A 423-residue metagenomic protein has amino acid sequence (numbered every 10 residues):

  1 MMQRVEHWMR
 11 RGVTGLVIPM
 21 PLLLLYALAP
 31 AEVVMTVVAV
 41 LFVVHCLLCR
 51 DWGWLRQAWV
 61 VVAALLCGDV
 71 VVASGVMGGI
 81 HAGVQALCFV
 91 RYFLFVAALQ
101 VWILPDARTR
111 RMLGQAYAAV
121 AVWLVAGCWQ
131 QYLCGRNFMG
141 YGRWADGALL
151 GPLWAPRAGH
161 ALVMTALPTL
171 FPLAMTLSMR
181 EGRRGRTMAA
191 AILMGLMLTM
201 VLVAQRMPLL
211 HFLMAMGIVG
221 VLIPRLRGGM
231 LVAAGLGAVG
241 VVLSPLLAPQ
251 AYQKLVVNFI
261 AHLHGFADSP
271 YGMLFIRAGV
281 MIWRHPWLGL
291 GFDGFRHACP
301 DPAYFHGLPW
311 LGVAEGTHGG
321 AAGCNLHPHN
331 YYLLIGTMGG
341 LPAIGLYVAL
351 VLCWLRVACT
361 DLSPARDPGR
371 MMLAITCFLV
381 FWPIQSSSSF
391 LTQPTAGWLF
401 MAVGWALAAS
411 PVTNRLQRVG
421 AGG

Functional and structural regions predicted by a protein language model:
M1-V84, V101-R111, Q115, L177-T187 (+1 more regions): Transmembrane signal-anchor hairpin modules in multi-pass inner-membrane enzymes, especially those that act on
M20-P21, R111-G142, L153-P224, G237 (+2 more regions): Alpha-helical transmembrane segments of multi-pass inner-membrane proteins
V33-V37, A97, A166-L167, R206-I218 (+2 more regions): Transmembrane-embedded, aromatic-rich helix segments that form part of the hydrophobic channel/pocket engaging
V37-V43, L213-G217, M372-G423: Transmembrane alpha-helices of multi-pass inner-membrane enzymes
V43-R50, F212-A233, A358: Perimembrane helix-loop-helix junctions
L202-V203, G220-D268, I276-R284, F292: A membrane-periplasm/extracellular boundary helix in multi-pass inner-membrane enzymes that assemble envelope glycans
G265-M273, G291-G339: Long extracytoplasmic/lumenal interhelical loops at the membrane interface of multi-pass membrane proteins
M338-F378: Hydrophobic transmembrane alpha-helices and their immediate junctions
